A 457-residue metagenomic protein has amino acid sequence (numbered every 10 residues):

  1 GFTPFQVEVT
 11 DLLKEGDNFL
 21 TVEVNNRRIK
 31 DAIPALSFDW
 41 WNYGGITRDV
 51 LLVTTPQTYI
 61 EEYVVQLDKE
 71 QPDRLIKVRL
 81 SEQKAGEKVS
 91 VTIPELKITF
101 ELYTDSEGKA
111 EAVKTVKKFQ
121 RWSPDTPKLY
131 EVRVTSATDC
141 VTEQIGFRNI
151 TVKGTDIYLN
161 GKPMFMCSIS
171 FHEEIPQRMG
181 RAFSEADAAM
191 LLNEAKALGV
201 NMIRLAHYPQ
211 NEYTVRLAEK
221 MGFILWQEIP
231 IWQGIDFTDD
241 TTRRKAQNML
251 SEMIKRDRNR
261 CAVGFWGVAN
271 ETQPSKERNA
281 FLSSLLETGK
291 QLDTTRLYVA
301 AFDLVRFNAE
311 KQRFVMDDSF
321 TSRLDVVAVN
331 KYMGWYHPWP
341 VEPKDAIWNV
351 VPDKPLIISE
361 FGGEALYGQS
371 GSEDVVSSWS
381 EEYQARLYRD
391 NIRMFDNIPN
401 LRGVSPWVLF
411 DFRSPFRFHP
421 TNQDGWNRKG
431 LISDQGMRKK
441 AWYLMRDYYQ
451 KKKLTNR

Functional and structural regions predicted by a protein language model:
G1-Y59, Q83, I224-W226: Accessory beta-strand-rich segments of carbohydrate-active enzymes
F2-V9, I175-A182, Q233: A short, polar/charged loop-to-alpha-helix boundary motif
K14-D17, R79-K153: Extended acidic/polar, glycine-enriched regions that form or flank non-catalytic beta-rich accessory modules
E15, W41, G45, D125 (+5 more regions): Structured loop/turn residues at beta-strand edges in well-structured enzyme cores
V24-N26, V116, F410: Short beta-strand segments enriched in hydrophobic/aromatic residues within well-folded beta-rich domains
P56-K84, Y449-R457: Surface beta-strand/loop "capping" patches
Y63-L67, T135-A197, R216, M445: N-terminal carbohydrate-binding accessory modules
R79, M190-N193, M202-K451: Substrate-binding/catalytic cleft of secreted carbohydrate-active enzymes, primarily glycoside hydrolases
